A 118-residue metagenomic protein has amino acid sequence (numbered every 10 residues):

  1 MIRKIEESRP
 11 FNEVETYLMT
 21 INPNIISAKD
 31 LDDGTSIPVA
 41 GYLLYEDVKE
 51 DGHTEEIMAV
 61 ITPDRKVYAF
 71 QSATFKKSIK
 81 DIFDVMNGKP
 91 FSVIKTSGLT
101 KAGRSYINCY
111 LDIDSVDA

Functional and structural regions predicted by a protein language model:
M1-P63, A102, D112-A118: OB-fold ssDNA-binding interfaces and closely related basic DNA-contact patches used across DNA replication/repair
D32-G34, K76-I94: Short nucleic-acid-contacting surface segments enriched for D/E, G, S/T with interspersed K/R
G41, V85-L111: Flexible glycine-rich surface loops and low-complexity tracts that mediate binding to linear polymers
E56-I57, A73-T74, N108: "Short basic amphipathic alpha-helical interaction patches in structured regions
K66-Q71: A short macromolecule-binding patch
